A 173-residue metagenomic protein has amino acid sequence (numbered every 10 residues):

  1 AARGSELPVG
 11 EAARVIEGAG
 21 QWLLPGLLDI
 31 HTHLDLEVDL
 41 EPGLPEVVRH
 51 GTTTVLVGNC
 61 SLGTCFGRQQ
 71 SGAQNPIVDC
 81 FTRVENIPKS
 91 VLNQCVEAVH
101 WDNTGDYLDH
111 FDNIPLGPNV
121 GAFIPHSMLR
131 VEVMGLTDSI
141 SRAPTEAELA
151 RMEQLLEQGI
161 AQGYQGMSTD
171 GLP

Functional and structural regions predicted by a protein language model:
A1-G26, E41: Histidine-rich, glycine-flanked metal-binding segment
G4, L36-V38, L56: Activation segment
S5-E6, C60-S61, L172: Short, ordered loop/turn segments at secondary-structure junctions
E17, D29, V57: Redox-cofactor binding/interface segments in oxidoreductases and associated redox assembly factors
W22, I124-M128, G171: Short, small-residue-rich loop/turn micro-motifs
G26-D35: Metallo-beta-lactamase
L40-Q165: Divalent-metal coordination cores built from histidine and acidic residues
Y164-L172: Short acidic, glycine-rich surface-loop motifs adjacent to enzyme active sites
